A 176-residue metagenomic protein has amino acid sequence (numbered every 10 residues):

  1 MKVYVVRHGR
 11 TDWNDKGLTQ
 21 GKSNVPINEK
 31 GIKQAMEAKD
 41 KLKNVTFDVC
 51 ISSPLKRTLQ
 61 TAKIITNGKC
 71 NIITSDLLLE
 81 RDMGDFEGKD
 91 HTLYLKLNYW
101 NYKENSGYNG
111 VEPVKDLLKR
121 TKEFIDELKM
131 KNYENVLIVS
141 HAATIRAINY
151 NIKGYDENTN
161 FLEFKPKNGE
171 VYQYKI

Functional and structural regions predicted by a protein language model:
M1-Y4: Extreme N-terminal starter segment of soluble prokaryotic enzymes
R7-Q60, G110-K122: Loop-to-helix element that buttresses phosphate recognition and phosphoryl-transfer chemistry
T11, T144-I145: Short active-site segment of divalent metal-dependent hydrolases/proteases that encodes the spacing between
E37-Y99: Phosphate-coordination/substrate-recognition cap region in phosphate-metabolizing enzymes
K43-T46, L128-E134: Glycine-rich phosphate-binding loop signature in dinucleotide/nucleotide-binding domains
K96-D116: Short glycine/proline- and acidic residue-enriched helix-loop micro-motifs that form flexible lids or anion-recognition
Y102, Y155-I176: Domain-level recognition of soluble alpha/beta enzyme cores, biased toward histidine phosphatases/phosphomutases
H141: Short basic (Lys/Arg) and small-residue
